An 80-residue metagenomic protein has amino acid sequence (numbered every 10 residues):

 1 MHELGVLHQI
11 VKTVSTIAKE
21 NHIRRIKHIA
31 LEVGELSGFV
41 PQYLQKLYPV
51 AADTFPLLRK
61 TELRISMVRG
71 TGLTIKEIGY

Functional and structural regions predicted by a protein language model:
M1-Y80: Charge-rich, low-complexity N-terminal segments
